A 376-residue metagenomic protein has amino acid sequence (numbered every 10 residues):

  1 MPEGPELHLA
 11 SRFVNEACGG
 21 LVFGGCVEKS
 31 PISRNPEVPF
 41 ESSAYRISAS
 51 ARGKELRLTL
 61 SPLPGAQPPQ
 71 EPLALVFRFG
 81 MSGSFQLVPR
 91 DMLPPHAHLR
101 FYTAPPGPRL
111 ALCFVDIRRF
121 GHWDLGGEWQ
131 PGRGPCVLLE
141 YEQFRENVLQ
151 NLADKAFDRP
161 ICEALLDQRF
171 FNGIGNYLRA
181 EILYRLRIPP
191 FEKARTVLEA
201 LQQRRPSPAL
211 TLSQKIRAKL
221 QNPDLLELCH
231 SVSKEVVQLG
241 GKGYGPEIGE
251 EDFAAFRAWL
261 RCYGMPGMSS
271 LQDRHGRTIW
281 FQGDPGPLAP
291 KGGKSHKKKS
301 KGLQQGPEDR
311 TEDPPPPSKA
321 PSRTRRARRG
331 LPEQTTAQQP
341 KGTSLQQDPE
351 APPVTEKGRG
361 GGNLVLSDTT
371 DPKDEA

Functional and structural regions predicted by a protein language model:
M1-E140, E192, E199-A200, I279 (+2 more regions): Acidic, proline/glycine-enriched N-terminal capping motif
Y45-R46, F253-R274: Short acidic, Pro/Gly- and aromatic-enriched capping/linker segments at domain boundaries
A49, F170-F171, L271: Residue-level marker of motif borders
P69-K219, D224-H230, K234, Y263 (+2 more regions): Phosphate/anion-contacting hairpin/loop surfaces
A111, A209-N222, G245, D252-A255 (+5 more regions): RNA/tRNA-interacting regions in translation and RNA-turnover enzymes
A218, N222-L260: Short, charged alpha-helical interaction segments and adjacent helix-coil junctions
M268-L271, R277-K291: Signature of WW domains and closely related Tyr/Trp-rich beta-sheet microdomains in eukaryotic regulatory proteins
